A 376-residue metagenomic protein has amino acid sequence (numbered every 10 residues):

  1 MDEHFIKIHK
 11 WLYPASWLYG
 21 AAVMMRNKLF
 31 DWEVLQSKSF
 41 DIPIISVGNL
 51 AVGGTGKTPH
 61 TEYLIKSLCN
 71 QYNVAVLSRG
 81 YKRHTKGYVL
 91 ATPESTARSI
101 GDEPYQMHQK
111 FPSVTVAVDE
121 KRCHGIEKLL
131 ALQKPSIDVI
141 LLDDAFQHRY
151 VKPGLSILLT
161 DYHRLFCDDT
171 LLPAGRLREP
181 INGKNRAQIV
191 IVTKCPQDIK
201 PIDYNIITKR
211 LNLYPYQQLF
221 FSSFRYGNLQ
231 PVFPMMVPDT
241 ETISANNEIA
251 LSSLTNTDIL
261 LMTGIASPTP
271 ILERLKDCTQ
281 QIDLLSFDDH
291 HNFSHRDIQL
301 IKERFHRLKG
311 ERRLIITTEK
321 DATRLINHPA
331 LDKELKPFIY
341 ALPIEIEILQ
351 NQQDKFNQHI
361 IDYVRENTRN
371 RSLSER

Functional and structural regions predicted by a protein language model:
M1-I42, Q352, F356, Y363 (+2 more regions): A transmembrane-helix-recognition feature enriched in membrane-embedded lipid enzymes and envelope glyco-/phospholipid
N27-P93, P196-D198, N370, R376: Walker A (P-loop) phosphate-binding motif
I44, A75, T115, D138-L141 (+2 more regions): Residue-level preference for the first positions of well-ordered beta-strands
I44, G87-Y88, Y105-Q109, E273-L284: Short, basic/glycine-rich phosphate-binding loops at helix/coil junctions that contact nucleotide phosphates
N70, V151-L158, Y162-R376: ATP-dependent carboxylate-amine ligase
N73-S78, T115-V118, F220, D283-S286: Conserved RecA-like helicase motor-core motifs
G80-P215: Phosphate/Mg2+-binding loops and adjacent switch elements in nucleotide/diphosphate-handling enzyme cores
